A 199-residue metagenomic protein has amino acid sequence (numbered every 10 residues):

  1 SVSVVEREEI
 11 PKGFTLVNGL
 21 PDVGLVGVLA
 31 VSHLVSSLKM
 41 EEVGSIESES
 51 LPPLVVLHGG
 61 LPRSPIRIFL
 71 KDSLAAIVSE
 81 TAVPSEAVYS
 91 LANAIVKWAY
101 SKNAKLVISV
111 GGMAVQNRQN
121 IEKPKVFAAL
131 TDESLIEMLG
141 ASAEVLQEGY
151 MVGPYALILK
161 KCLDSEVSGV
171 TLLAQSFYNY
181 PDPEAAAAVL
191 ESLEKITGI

Functional and structural regions predicted by a protein language model:
S1-T81: N-terminal short beta-loop-beta anion/metal-coordinating cradle
N18, I77-V78, S109-G111, L173-Q175: Short beta-strand segments
L20-L25, V83-E86, G112-N117, Y178-Y180: Gly/Ser/Thr-rich loops at beta-strand to alpha-helix junctions that form or flank small-molecule/cofactor-binding
S32-S36, A92-I95, A187-L190: Short, solvent-exposed amphipathic alpha-helical segments in soluble enzyme and RNA/protein-processing domains
E41, V96-V107, L163-S168, I196-I199: Secondary-structure boundary elements
T81-P84, V145: Surface-exposed cleft-lining segments at the edges of enzyme active sites
S85, Y89-L135: Internal, conserved structured core segments that host functional sites
Q116-I196: Catalytic cores of processing enzymes, dominated by hydrolases/peptidases, characterized by acidic/His-rich
